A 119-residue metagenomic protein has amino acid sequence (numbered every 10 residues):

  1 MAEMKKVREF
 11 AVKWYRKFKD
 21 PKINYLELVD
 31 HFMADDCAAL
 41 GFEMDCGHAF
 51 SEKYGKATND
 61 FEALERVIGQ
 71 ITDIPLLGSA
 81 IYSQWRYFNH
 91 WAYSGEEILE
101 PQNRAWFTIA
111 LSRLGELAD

Functional and structural regions predicted by a protein language model:
M1-A49: Short terminal alpha-helical segments
M4, C46, F50-K53, W106-L114: Repeat-associated, polar segments at repeat-unit boundaries in modular proteins
F18, F32, I71, Q84 (+1 more regions): Generic structural signal for hydrophobic core residues of well-folded globular domains
F18-L28, I74-L76, Y87-E100: Charged, low-complexity interaction regions
K53-K56, D60-F61: Short basic alpha-helical hairpin corresponding to helix-turn-helix/winged-helix-like nucleic-acid-binding
F61-P75: Short, charge/polar-rich alpha-helical segments
S83-D119: Amphipathic alpha-helical binding modules
